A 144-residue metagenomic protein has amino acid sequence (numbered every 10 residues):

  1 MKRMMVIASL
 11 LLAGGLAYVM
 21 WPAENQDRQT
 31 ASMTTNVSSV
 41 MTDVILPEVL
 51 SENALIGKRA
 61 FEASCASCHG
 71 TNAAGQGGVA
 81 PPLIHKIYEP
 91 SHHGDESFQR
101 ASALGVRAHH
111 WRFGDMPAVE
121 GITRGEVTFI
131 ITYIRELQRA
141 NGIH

Functional and structural regions predicted by a protein language model:
K2-M5, L11, G15-E24, A118-H144: C-terminal capping alpha-helices of c-type cytochrome domains
A8, G75: Histidine/glycine-enriched, metal-chelating micro-motifs
Q26-D27, H92: Extracellular/periplasmic low-complexity linear segments
Q29-A60: Electrostatic cytochrome c docking/interface patches
L50-A74, H93, S97-L104: Sequence/structural segment immediately N-terminal to covalent heme-attachment motifs in c-type and related
A73, V106, Q138-G142: Activation segment of ePK-like protein kinases, specifically the conserved APE
G77-P82: Short cysteine/histidine-rich zinc-coordinating motifs and their immediately flanking basic loops
I84-L137: Extracytoplasmic electron-transfer domains, predominantly the class I c-type cytochrome c fold
